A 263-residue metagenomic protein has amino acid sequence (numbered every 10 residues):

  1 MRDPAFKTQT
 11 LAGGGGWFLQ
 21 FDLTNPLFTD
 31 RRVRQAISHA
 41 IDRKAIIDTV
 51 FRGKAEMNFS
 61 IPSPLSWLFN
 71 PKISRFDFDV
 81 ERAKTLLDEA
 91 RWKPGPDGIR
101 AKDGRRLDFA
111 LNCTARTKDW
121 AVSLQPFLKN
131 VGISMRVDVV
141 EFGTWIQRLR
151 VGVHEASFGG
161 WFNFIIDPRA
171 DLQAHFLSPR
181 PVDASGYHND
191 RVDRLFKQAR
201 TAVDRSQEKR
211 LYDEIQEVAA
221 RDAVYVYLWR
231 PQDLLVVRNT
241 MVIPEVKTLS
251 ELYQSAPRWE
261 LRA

Functional and structural regions predicted by a protein language model:
M1-N25, D48, A156, G160-N163: Extracellular/periplasmic solute-recognition and catalytic clefts
W17, S38-S74, D79-E81, R116-Q125 (+2 more regions): Detector for C-terminal structural segments
F21, I37, L87: Conserved hydrophobic/aromatic pocket- or pore-lining residues that grip, position, or stack substrates in active sites
D22, F69-P71, G104-C113: Short, hydrophobic beta-strand segments
T24-V33, R75-F76, K93, A202: Short helix-loop capping/hinge motifs at secondary-structure junctions, enriched in acidic/polar residues
R31, V80-A110: Immediate post-signal peptide segment of exported/extracytoplasmic ligand-binding proteins
R106-A115, M135-D138, E155: Short, well-ordered beta-strand elements
V137-Q147: Short helix-initiation/N-cap motifs at beta->coil->alpha
